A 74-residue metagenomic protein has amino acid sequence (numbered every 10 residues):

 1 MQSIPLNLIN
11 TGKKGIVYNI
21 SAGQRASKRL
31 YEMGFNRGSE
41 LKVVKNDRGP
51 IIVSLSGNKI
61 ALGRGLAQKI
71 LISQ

Functional and structural regions predicted by a protein language model:
M1-L8: An N-terminal amphipathic alpha-helical segment
Q2, A26-R29: Short alpha-helix capping/helix-loop boundary micro-motifs
N10, S21, K45-D47: A generic structural motif
K13-A26: Short, structured beta-strand/loop micro-motifs enriched in basic residues and often containing a Trp
V17, L41-V43: Conserved hydrophobic positions within beta-strands
V44-Q74: C-terminal structural segments of small proteins and small subunits
